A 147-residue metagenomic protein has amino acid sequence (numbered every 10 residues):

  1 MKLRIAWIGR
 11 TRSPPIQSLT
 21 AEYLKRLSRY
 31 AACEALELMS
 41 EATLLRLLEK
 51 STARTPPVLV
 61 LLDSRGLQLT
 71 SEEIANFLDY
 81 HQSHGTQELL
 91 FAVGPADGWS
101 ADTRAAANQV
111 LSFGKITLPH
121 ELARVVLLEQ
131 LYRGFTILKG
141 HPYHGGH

Functional and structural regions predicted by a protein language model:
M1-H147: Post-transcriptional modification and biogenesis factors for structured RNAs of the translation apparatus
